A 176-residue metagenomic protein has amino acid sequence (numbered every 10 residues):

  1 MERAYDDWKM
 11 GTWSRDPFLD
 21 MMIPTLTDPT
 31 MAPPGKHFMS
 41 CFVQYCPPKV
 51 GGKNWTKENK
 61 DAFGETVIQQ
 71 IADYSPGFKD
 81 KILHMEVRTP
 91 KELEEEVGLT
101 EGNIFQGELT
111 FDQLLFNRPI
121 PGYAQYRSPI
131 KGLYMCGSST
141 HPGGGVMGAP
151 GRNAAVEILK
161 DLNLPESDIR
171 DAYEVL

Functional and structural regions predicted by a protein language model:
M1-P47, E92, L99-F116, D161-P165: FAD cofactor-binding and catalytic pocket of flavoenzymes
S14-M22, G77-H141: A glycine-rich dinucleotide-binding beta-alpha-beta segment and adjacent secondary-structure elements that constitute
P29-A32, V50-G51, G143-G145: Short helix/loop capping segments that flank catalytic or ligand/cofactor-binding pockets
P33-Q70: Conserved FAD/dinucleotide-binding core of flavoprotein oxidoreductases
C41, V67, I71, L133 (+2 more regions): Hydrophobic, well-ordered secondary-structure elements that form the walls of internal hydrophobic environments
A72-F78, K160-P165: Secondary-structure transition/capping motifs at alpha-helix termini and the adjoining loop/turn into the next element
L83, R88, E92, L159-L176: Active-site-proximal substrate-binding core of FAD-dependent oxidoreductases
S138-L159: A conserved FAD-binding loop/helix module that cradles the flavin
